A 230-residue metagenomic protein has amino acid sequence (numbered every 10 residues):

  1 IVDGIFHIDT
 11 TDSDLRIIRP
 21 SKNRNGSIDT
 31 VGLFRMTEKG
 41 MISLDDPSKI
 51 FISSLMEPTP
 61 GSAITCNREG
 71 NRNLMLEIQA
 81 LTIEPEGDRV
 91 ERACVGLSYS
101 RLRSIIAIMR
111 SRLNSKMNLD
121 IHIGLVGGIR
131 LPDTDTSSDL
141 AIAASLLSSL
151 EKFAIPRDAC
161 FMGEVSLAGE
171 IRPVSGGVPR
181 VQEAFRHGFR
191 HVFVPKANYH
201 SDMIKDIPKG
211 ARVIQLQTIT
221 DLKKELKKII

Functional and structural regions predicted by a protein language model:
I1-I230: Peripheral, non-AAA+ core regions of ATP-driven protein-machinery
